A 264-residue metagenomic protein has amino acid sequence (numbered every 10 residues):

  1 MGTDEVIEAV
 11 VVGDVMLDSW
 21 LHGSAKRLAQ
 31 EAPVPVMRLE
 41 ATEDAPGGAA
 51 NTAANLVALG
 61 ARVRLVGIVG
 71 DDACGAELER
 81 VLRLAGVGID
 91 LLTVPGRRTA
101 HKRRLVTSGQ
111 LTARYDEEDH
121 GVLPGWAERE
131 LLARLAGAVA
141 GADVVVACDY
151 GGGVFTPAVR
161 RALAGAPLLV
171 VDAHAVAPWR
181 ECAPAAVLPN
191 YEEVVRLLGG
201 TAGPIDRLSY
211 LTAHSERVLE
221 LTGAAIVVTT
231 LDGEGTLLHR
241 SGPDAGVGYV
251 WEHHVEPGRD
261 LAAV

Functional and structural regions predicted by a protein language model:
G2-T3, A263: Short, flexible hinge/linker loops that cap or flank conserved catalytic cores
D4, V139-A140, E181-C182: A short, aliphatic-rich alpha-helical micro-motif
E8-A9, L17-V146, P157: Conserved N-terminal subdomain of the carbohydrate kinase-like
V10-V12, R114, D143-V146, V170 (+2 more regions): Structural motif
G13, G67-G70, A173, L231: Short beta-strand/turn micro-motifs composed of small residues that flank or help shape donor/cofactor-binding pockets
D14-V15, Y150: Active-site metal-binding loops of divalent metal-dependent hydrolases
Y150-E252: Conserved phosphate/ATP/ADP-binding segment of small-molecule kinases
E252-V264: Short glycine/threonine-rich catalytic loop with a Thr-x-Gly-x-Asp
